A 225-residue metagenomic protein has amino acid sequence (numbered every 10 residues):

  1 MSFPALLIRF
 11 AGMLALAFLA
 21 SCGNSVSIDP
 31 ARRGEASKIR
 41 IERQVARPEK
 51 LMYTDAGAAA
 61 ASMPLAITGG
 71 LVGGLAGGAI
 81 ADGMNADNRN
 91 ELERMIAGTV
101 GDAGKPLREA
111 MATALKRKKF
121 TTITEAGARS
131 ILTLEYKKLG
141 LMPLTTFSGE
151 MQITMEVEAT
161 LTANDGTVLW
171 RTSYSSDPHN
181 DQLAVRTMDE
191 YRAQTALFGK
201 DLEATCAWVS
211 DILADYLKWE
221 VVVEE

Functional and structural regions predicted by a protein language model:
M1-C22: Sec-dependent bacterial lipoprotein signal peptides
C22-E35, V45-R47, R117-T122, D165 (+2 more regions): C-terminal/domain-edge helix-coil "capping" segments
C22-L107, Y216-E225: A structural "domain/chain start" motif
G23-I28, A61, K118, A126-L169: Surface-exposed short loop/turn segments
Q44-E49, E135-L141, S175-S176: Generic short beta-strand segments
A56-A58, S173-S176: Short intrinsically disordered coil segments
L92-P143: Short, solvent-exposed, polar/charged sequence segments at loop or secondary-structure edges
A97-R108, E150-Q152, T195-C206: Solvent-exposed, acidic/flexible segments
